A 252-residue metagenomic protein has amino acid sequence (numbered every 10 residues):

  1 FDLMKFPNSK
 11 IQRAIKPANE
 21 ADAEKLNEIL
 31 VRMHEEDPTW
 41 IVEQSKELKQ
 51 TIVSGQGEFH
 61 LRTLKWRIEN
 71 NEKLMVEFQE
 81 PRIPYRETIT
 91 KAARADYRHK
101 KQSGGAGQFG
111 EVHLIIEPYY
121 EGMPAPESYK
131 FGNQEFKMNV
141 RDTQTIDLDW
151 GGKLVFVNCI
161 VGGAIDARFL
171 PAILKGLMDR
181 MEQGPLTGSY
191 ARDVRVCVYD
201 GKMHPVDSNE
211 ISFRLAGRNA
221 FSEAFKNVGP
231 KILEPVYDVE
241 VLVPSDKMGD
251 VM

Functional and structural regions predicted by a protein language model:
F1-M252: Accessory interaction regions appended to the cores of large information-processing enzymes
